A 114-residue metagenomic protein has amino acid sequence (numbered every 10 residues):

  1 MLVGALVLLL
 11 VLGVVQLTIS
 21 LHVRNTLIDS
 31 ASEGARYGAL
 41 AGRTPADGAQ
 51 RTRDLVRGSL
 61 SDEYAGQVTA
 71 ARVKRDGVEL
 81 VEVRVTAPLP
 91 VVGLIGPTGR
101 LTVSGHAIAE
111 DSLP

Functional and structural regions predicted by a protein language model:
M1-R51: Alpha-helical assembly-interface signal, strongest on the long, hydrophobic N-terminal helix that forms
A46-P114: Short, conserved structural patches
